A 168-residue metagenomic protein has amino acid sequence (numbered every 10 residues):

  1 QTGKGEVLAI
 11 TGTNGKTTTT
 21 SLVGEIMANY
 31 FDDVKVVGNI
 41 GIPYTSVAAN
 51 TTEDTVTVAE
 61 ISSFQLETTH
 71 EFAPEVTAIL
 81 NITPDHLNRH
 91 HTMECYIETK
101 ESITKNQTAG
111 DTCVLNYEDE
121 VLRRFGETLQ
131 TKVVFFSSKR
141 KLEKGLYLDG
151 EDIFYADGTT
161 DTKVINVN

Functional and structural regions predicted by a protein language model:
Q1-Y117, V121-K132, Y147-L148: Phosphate-binding loop of NTP-binding sites
T92-E94, T131-N168: Adenine nucleotide phosphate-binding catalytic loops in nucleotide-utilizing enzymes
